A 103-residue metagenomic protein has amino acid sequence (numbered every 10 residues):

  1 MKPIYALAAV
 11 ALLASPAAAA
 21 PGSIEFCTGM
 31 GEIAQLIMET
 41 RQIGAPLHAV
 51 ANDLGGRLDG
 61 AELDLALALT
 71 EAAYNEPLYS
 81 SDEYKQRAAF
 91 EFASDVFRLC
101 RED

Functional and structural regions predicted by a protein language model:
K2-A8: Sec-dependent signal peptide recognition, specifically the positively charged N-region followed immediately by
A14-A17: N-terminal signal peptide c-region/cleavage motif recognized by signal peptidases
A19-F26: Cleaved targeting-peptide boundary
A45-D103: Compact alpha-helical subdomains of small soluble proteins
